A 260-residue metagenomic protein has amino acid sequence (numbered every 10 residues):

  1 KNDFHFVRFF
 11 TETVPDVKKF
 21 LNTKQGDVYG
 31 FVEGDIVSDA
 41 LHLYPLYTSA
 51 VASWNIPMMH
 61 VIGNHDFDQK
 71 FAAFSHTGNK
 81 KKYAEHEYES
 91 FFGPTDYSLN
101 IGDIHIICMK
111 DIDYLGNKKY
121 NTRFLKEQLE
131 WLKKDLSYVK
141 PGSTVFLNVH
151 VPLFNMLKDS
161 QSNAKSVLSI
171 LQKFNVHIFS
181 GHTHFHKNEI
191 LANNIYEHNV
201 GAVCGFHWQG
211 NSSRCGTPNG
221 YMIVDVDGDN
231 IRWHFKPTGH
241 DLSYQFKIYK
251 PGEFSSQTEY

Functional and structural regions predicted by a protein language model:
K1, G30-V32, H60, L147 (+1 more regions): Residue-level marker for buried hydrophobic side chains located in beta-strands that build the well-ordered beta-sheet
K1-Y44: N-terminal active-site segment of His-dependent metallophosphoesterases
Y29, I104-I106, T144-F146: Structural motif
E33, Y138-M156: Short acidic, glycine-rich surface-loop motifs adjacent to enzyme active sites
G34-D35, G63-N64, H150, G181-H182: Active-site glycine-centered loops adjacent to acidic/histidine catalytic or metal-binding residues that shape
L41-P141, S162-F179, N188-V224: Extended active-site neighborhood of metal-dependent phosphoesterases/phosphodiesterases
L147-P152, V176-H186: Histidine-centered catalytic micro-motifs
I195-Y260: Binuclear metal-dependent phosphoesterase catalytic core
